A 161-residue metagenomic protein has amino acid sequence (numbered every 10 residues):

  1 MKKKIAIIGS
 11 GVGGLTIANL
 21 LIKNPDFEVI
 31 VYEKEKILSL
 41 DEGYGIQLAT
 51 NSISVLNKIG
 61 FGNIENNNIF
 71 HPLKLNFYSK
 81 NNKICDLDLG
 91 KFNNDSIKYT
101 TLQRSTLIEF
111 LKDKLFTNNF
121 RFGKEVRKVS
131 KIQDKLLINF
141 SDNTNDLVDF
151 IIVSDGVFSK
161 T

Functional and structural regions predicted by a protein language model:
M1-G13: Beta1/beta-strand and adjacent pyrophosphate-binding region of the FAD-binding site in flavoprotein oxidoreductases
K3-I5, I22, A49-T161: Conserved N-terminal helical subregion
I8, Y32-E33, S154-D155: Active-site flanking residues adjacent to catalytic metal/cofactor-binding acidic residues
G13, I37, F158: Conserved Rossmann-like nucleotide-cofactor binding loop
T16: Conserved SAM/SAH-binding loop-helix junction of Class I S-adenosyl-L-methionine-dependent methyltransferases
I22-E42: Glycine-rich FAD pyrophosphate-binding loop
G45: Glycine-rich active-site loop/strand segments that organize a redox cofactor
